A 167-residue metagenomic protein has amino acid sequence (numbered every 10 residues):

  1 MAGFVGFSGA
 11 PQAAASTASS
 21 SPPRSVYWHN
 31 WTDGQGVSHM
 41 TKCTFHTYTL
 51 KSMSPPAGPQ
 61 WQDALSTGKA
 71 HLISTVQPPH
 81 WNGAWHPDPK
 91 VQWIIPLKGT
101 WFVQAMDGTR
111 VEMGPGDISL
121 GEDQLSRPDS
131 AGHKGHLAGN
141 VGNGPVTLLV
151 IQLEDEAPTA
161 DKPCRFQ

Functional and structural regions predicted by a protein language model:
M1-G6: Bacterial N-terminal signal peptides
A13-K69, P163-Q167: A short, N-terminal "cap"/entry segment at the start of jelly-roll beta-barrel domains of the cupin/DSBH fold
T44-Y48, S52-P59, A70-D88, M113 (+2 more regions): Conserved short histidine dyad/triad with adjacent acidic residue
K51, S126-A138: Short, Lys/Arg- and Gly-enriched loop/turn segments at beta-strand edges
V76-P78, H86-V103: Short, conserved beta-strand element in jelly-roll/cupin
D107-L125: Short acidic-glycine-tyrosine-enriched beta hairpin
L120, H133-A157: A short hydrophobic beta-strand segment most commonly corresponding to one strand of the jelly-roll/cupin
